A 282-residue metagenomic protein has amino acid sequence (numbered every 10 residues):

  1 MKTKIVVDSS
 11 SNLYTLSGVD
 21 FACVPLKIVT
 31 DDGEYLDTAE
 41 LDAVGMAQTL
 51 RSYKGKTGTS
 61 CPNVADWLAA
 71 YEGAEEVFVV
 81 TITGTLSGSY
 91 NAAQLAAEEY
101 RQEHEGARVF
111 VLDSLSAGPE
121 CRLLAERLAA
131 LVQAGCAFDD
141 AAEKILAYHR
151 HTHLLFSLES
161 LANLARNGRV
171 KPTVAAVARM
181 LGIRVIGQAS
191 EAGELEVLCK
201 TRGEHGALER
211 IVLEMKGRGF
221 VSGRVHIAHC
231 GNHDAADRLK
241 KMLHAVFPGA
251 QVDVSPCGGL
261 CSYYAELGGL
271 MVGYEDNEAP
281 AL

Functional and structural regions predicted by a protein language model:
T3, S10-K27, G33, L86-S89 (+4 more regions): Mixed-charge interfacial surface used for oligomerization/domain docking and macromolecular partner engagement
K4-V6, F78: Conserved beta-strand elements of the Class I
K27-I28, T81: Short, histidine-centered active-site or binding-site loop motifs used for metal coordination, general acid-base
G33-Q102: Class I S-adenosyl-L-methionine
T81, F110-V111: A glycine-rich beta-strand to alpha-helix segment that forms a phosphate/ribose-binding loop at ligand/cofactor sites
G106-A107: A short helix->loop->beta-strand "cap" motif at the edges of active sites that frequently abuts
